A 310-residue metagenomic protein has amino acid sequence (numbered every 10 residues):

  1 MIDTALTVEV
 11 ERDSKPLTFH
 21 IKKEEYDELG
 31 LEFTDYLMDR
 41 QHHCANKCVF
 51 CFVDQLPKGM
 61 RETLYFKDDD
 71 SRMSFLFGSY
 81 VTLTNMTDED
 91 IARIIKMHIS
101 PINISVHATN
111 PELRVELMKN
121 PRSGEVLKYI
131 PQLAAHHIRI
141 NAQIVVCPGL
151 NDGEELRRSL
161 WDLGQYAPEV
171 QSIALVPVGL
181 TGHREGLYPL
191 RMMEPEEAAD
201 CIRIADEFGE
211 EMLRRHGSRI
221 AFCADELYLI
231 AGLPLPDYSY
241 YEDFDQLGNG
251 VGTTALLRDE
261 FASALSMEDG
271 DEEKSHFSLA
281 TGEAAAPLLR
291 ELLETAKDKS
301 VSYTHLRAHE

Functional and structural regions predicted by a protein language model:
M1: Conserved PDZ fold ligand-binding element
T4-L6: Basic/aromatic-rich interaction segments and small domains that mediate binding to polyanionic partners
S14-P16, E25-E169, L180-I204: Conserved Radical SAM active-site core
N120, Y238, L292-V301: Short, solvent-exposed amphipathic alpha-helical segments in soluble enzyme and RNA/protein-processing domains
L150, V170-E197, H216-S239, E310: Flexible glycine/acidic-rich beta-alpha junction loops that bind and position SAM and/or redox cofactors in anaerobic
I202-F277, T281, K299: Hard-cation-handling environments
T304-H309: Conserved small/polar residues in nucleotide/adenosyl-binding loops
